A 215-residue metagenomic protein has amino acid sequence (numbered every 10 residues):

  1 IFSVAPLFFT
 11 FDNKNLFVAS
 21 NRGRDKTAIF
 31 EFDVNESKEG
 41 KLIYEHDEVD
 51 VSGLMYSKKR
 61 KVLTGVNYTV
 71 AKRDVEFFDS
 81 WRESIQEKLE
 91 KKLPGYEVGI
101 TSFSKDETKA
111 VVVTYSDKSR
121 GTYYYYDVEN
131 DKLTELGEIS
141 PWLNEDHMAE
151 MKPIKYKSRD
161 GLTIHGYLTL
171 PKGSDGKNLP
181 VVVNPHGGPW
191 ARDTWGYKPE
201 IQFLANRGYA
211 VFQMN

Functional and structural regions predicted by a protein language model:
I1-F8, S20, F32-M55, V70-G99 (+1 more regions): Multi-bladed beta-propeller domains
I1-S20, K26-I29, E48-V66, G95-V113 (+3 more regions): Conserved beta-propeller blade repeats
L7, L16, I29-E31, L63 (+4 more regions): Hydrophobic beta-strand positions in blades of beta-propellers and related beta-sheet-rich domains
F11, N35-E36, K58-K59, V128-E129 (+2 more regions): Short, ordered coil/turn segments that flank beta-strands lining enzyme active or ligand-binding pockets
K14, R24-T27, E36-K38, K118 (+1 more regions): Coil-to-beta-strand transition motifs
R22-D25, V70-R73, S116-S119: Short glycine/acidic-enriched loop and turn motifs that connect beta-strands
E36, T64-Y68, N184: Short acidic (Asp/Glu) and glycine-rich catalytic loops that position anionic groups and cofactors
T101-N215: Serine-hydrolase catalytic core recognition
